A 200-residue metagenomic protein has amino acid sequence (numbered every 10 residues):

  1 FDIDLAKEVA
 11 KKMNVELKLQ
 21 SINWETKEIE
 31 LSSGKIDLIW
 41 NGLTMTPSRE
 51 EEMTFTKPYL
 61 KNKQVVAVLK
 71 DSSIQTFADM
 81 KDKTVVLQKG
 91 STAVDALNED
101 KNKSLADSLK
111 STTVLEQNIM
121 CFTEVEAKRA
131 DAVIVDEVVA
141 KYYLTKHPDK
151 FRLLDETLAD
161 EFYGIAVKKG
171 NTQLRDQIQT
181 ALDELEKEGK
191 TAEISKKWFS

Functional and structural regions predicted by a protein language model:
F1-G42: Extracytoplasmic small-molecule ligand-binding "clamshell" domains of the periplasmic binding protein/Venus flytrap
A6-V15, A93-V114, L144-P148: Ligand-binding cleft/hinge of the Venus flytrap
V9, L31-S32, M80, V125-E126 (+2 more regions): Hydrophobic residues within well-ordered alpha-helices
K18-I29, T112-T123, E161: Short helix-initiation/N-cap motifs at beta->coil->alpha
T26, L43-E51, A96-E99, T123-D160: A ligand-binding cleft/hinge motif common to bilobed small-molecule-binding domains
L60-V68, E137, K141-D183, F199-S200: Periplasmic-binding protein-like
V68-V85: Flexible hinge/capping segments at coil-to-helix
A93-V94, L182-W198: Periplasmic-binding protein-like
